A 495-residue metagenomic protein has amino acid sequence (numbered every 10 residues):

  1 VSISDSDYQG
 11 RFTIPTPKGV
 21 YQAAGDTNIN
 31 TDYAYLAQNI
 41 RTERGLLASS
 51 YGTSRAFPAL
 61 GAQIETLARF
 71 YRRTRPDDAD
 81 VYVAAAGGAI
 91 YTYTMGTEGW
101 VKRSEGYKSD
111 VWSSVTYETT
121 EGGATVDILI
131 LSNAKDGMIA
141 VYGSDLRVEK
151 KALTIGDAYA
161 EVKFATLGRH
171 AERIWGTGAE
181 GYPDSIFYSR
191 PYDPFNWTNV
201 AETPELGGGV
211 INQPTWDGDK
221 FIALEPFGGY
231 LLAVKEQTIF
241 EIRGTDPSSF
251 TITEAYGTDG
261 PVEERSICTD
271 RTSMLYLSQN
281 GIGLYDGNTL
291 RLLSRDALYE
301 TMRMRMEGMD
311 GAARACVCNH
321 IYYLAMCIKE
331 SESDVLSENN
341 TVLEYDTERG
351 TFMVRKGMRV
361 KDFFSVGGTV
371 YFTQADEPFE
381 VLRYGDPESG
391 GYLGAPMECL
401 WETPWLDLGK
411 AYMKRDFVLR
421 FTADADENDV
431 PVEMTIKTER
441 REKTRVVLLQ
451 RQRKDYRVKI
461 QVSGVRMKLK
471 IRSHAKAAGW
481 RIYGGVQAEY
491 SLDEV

Functional and structural regions predicted by a protein language model:
V1-V101, E105-A124, T258-S273, Q279-N280 (+1 more regions): Beta-sheet repeat architectures centered on beta-propellers
T53-L67, S104-W112, V148-A313, G350-K356: Beta-propeller and closely related beta-pinwheel folds
L67, M138-I139, V148-K151, A165 (+4 more regions): Generic beta-strand hydrophobic packing signal
D78-V81, D127, E225-G228: Membrane-entry segments of alpha-helical transmembrane domains in multi-pass membrane proteins
A84, S114, L131, A140-V141 (+2 more regions): Short beta-strand element of the conserved SAM-dependent methyltransferase core
G87-T97, I139-G143, G181-P204, E241 (+2 more regions): Short beta-strand segments and strand-loop junctions that repeat across beta-rich extracellular domains
Y117-T154: Hydrophobic or amphipathic alpha-helical targeting/insertion segments
V126-I130, K135-D136, E161, T166 (+4 more regions): A short, charged
